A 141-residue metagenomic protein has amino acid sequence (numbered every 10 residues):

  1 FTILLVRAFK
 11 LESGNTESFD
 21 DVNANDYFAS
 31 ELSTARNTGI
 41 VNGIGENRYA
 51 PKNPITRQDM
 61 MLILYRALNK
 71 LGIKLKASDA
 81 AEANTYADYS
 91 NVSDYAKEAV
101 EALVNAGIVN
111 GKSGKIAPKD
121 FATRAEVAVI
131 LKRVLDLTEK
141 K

Functional and structural regions predicted by a protein language model:
T2-E31, T38-K97, N110-A122, R133-K141: Feature responds to low-complexity, polar/acidic, surface-exposed segments characteristic of secreted/exported proteins
R36-N37, V104: Alpha-helix C-terminal capping/helix-coil junction sites
